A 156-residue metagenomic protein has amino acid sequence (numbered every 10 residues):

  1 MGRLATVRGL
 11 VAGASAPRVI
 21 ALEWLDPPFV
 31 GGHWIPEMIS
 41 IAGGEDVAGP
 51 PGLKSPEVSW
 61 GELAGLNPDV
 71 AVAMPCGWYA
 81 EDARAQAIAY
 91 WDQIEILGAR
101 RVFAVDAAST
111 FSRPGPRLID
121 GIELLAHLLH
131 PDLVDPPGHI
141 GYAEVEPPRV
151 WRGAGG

Functional and structural regions predicted by a protein language model:
M1-I119, E123, L133-G156: Binding-cleft/active-site segments that stabilize strongly anionic ligands or cofactors
